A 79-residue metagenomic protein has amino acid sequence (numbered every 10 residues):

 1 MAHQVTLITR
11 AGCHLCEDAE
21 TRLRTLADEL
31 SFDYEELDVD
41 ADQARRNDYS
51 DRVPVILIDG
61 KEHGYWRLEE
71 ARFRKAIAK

Functional and structural regions predicted by a protein language model:
M1-Q4, T25, E29, R74-K79: Short, low-complexity, intrinsically disordered N-terminal peptides in bacterial proteins
M1-T25: Local sequence-structure signature of Cys/Sec-based thiol-disulfide redox active-site neighborhoods
F32-Q43: Thiol-based oxidoreductase modules, predominantly thioredoxin-like and allied folds used for disulfide exchange
A41-P54: Short Fe-S-cluster ligation motifs
P54-E62: A short, hydrophobic beta-strand/beta-hairpin element that forms part of a small beta-sheet core
K61-K79: Non-catalytic, surface beta->alpha helical segment in thiol-disulfide oxidoreductase systems
